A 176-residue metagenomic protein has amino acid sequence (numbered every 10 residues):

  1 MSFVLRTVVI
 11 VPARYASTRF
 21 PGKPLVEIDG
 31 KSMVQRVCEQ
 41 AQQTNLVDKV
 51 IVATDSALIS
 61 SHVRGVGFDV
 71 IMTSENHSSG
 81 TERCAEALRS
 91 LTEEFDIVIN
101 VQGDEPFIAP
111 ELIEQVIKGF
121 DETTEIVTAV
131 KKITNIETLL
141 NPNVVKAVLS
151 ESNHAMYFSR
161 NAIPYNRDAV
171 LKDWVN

Functional and structural regions predicted by a protein language model:
F3, E93, V175-N176: Conserved alpha/beta core of the MobA/IspD/sugar-nucleotide pyrophosphorylase nucleotidyltransferase superfamily
F3-T54: N-terminal glycine-rich phosphate-binding loop and ensuing alpha1 helix
V9, V50-V52, V98, I126-V127 (+1 more regions): Hydrophobic/aromatic residues located in beta-strands of well-ordered beta-sheets within soluble catalytic
P12, N100-Q102, A129-K132: Short beta-strand segments
V47, E93-F95, E122-I126: Short, high-confidence coil segments that cap the C-terminus of an alpha-helix and link into the following beta-strand
I51, A57-V101, E105-K118: Short phosphate-binding loop-to-helix
I108-N176: Conserved core of the sugar-phosphate nucleotidyltransferase
